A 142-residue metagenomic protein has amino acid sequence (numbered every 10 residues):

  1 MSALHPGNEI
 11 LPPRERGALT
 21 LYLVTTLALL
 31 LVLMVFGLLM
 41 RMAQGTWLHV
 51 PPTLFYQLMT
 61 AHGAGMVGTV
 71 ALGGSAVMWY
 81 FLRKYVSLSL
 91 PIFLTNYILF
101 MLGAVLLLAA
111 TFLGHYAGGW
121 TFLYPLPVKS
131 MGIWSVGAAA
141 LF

Functional and structural regions predicted by a protein language model:
M1-G17: Extramembrane terminal tails and long inter-domain/linker segments of multi-pass membrane proteins
H5, Y124-P127: Compositionally biased amphipathic helical and low-complexity segments enriched in hydrophobic
A18-G45, F55-G118, S130-F142: Hydrophobic cores of alpha-helical transmembrane segments in multi-pass integral membrane proteins
G118-Y124: Transmembrane helix-loop junctions at the membrane interface of multipass transporters and ion channels
